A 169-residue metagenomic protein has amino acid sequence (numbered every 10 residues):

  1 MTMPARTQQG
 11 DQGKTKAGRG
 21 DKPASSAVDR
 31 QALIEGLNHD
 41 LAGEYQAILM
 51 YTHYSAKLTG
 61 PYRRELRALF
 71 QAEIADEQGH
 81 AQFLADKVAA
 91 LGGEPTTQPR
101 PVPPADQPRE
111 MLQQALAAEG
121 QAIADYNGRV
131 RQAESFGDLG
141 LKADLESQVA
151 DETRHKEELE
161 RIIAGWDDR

Functional and structural regions predicted by a protein language model:
M1-R169: Iron-associated oxidoreductase/ferritin-like identity signal
